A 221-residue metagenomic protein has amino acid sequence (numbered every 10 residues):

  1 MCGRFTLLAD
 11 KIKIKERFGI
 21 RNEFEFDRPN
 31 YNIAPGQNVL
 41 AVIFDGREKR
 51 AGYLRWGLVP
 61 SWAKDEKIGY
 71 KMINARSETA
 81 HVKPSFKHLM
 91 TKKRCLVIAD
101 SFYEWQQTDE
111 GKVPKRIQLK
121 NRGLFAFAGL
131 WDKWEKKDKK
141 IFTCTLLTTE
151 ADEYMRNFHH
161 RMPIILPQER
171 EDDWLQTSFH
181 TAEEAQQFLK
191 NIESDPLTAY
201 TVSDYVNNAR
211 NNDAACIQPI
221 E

Functional and structural regions predicted by a protein language model:
M1-E221: Short linear sequence motif anchored by a di-proline
